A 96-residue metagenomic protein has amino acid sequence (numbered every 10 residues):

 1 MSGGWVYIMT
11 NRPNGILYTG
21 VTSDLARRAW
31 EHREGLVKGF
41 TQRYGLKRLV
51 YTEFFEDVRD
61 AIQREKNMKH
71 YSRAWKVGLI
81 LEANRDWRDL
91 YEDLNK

Functional and structural regions predicted by a protein language model:
M1-K38, Q42-F54, R59-K66, L79 (+2 more regions): GIY-YIG nuclease catalytic motif and its immediate N-terminal context
Y71-R73: A common structural junction motif
